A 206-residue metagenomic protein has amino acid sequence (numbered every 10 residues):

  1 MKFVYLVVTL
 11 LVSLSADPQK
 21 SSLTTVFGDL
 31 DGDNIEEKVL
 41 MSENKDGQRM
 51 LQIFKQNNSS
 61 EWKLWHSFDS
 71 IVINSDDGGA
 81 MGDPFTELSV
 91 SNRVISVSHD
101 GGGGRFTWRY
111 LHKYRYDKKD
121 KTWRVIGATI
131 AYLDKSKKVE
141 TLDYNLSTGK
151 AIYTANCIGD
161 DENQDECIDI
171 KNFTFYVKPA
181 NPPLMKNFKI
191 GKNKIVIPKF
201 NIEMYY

Functional and structural regions predicted by a protein language model:
F3-L14: Sec-dependent N-terminal signal peptides
K20, S59-G82, G127, N181-L184 (+3 more regions): Blade-edge motifs of beta-propeller repeat domains
S21-L30, G82-R93: Beta-propeller blade termini
L30-E43, V90-H99: Acidic/hydrophobic-patterned starts of short beta strands in beta-sheet-rich repeat architectures
I35-E36, Q48-M50, D83, F106-L111: Short, surface-exposed coil-to-beta transition loops
N44-G47, G102-G104: Short glycine/acidic-enriched loop and turn motifs that connect beta-strands
Q48-S67, Y114-K118: Beta-propeller blade repeat segments, especially FG-GAP/WD-type strand-to-loop junctions in 6- to 7-bladed propeller
N92-Y206: Acidic, small-residue rich beta-repeat scaffolds with periodic aromatic anchors
